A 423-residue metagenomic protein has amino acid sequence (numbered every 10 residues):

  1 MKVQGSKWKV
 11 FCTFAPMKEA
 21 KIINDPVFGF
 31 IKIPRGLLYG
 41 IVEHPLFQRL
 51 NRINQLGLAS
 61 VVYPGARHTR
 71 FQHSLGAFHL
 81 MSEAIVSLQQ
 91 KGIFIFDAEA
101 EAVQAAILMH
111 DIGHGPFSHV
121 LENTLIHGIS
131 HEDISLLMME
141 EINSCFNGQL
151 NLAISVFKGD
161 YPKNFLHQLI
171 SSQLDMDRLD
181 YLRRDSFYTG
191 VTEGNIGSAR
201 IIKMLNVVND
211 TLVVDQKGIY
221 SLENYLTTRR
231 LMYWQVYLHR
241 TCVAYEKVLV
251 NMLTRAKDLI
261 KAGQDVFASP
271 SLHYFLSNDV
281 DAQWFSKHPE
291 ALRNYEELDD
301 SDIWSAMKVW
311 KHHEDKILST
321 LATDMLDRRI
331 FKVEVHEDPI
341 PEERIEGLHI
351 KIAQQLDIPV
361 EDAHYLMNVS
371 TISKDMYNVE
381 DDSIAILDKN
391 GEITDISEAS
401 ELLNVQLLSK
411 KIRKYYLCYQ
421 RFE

Functional and structural regions predicted by a protein language model:
F11-A102, P116-E122, I126-E423: Histidine-centered, transition-metal-coordinating active-site segments
V103-L108: Short alpha-helical catalytic segment bearing the HExxH-like zincin motif of zinc-dependent metalloproteases
M109, G113-H114: Short active-site segment of divalent metal-dependent hydrolases/proteases that encodes the spacing between
